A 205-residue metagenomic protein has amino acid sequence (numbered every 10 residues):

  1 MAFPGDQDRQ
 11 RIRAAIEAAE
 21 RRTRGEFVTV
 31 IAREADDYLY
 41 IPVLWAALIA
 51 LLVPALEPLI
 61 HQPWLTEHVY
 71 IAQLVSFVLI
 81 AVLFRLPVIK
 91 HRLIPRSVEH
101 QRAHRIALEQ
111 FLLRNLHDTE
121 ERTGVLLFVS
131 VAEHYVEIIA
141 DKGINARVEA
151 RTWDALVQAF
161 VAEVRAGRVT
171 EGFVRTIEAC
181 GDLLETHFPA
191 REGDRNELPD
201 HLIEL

Functional and structural regions predicted by a protein language model:
A2-F27: Short, charged cytosolic
R24, L127, T176: Residue-level signature of catalytic and energy-coupling elements of molecular machines, predominantly ATP/GTP-dependent
Y38-A47: Select subsegments of transmembrane alpha-helices in polytopic membrane proteins, especially boundary-proximal
E57-L93: Transmembrane alpha-helices and immediately adjacent membrane-cytoplasm interface residues in multi-pass integral
R96-R114, A155: Membrane-cytosol interface motif
I106-A140: Acidic, Ser/Thr-rich low-complexity segments on the non-lumenal side of membrane proteins
A132-R168: Flexible, solvent-exposed short loops/turns enriched in glycine
Q158-L205: Cytosol-/stroma-facing membrane-proximal "stalk/adaptor" domains immediately downstream of transmembrane anchors
